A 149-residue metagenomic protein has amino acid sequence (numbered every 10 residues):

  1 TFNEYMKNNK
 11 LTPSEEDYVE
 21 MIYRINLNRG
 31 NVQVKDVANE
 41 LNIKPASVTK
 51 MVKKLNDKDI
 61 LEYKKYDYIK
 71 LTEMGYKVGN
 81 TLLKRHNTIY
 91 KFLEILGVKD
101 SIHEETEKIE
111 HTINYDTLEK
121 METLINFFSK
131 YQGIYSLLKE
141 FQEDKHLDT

Functional and structural regions predicted by a protein language model:
T1-E4: Long, low-complexity, charged/polar intrinsically disordered regions in eukaryotic proteins
K7-I43: N-terminal helix-turn-helix DNA-binding core of bacterial DNA-binding proteins
A46: Key DNA-contact positions within bacterial/archaeal DNA-binding proteins
V52-K53: Short, hydrophobic-biased segments on the C-terminal half of alpha helices that form "recognition helices"
N56-Y66: A short, conserved structural fragment
D67-R85: Basic, amphipathic "hinge/linker" alpha-helix immediately C-terminal to the N-terminal HTH DNA-binding motif
E107-T149: C-terminal regulatory/oligomerization modules of transcriptional regulators
